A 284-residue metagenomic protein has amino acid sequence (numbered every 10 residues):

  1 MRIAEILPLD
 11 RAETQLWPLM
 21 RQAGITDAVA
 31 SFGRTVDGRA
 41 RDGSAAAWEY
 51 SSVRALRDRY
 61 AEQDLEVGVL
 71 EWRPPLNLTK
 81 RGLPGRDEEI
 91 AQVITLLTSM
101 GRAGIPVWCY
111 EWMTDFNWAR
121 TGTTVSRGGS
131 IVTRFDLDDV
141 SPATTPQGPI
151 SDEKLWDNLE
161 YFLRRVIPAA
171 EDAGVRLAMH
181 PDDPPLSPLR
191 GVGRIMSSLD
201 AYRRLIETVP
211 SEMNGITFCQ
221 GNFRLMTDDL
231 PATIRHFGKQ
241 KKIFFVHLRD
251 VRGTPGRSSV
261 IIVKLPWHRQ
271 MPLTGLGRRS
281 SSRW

Functional and structural regions predicted by a protein language model:
L9-R11, R34, R73-P74, W112-F116 (+3 more regions): Active-site-proximal loop/turn and secondary-structure-junction residues that shape catalytic pockets, frequently
L9-R21, L56, E88-T98, T227-H236 (+1 more regions): Short, acidic/polar
R11-R34, R59-Q63, R102-V107: Catalytic domains of carbohydrate-active enzymes, especially glycoside hydrolases
M20, A28, Y60, M100 (+3 more regions): Conserved, mostly hydrophobic/aromatic
I25-G33, L70, Y110, L137 (+2 more regions): Non-cysteine beta-strand/loop elements that form the S-adenosyl-L-methionine
S31-R54, F116-W118: Glycine-rich, proline-tolerant flexible connector loops at the mouths of alpha/beta enzymes
R39-E49, P188-R203, T208, G215 (+1 more regions): Gly/Pro-rich active-site loop or hairpin
T79-G215: Active-site acidic/histidine proton-transfer and metal-coordination neighborhood in alpha/beta enzyme cores
